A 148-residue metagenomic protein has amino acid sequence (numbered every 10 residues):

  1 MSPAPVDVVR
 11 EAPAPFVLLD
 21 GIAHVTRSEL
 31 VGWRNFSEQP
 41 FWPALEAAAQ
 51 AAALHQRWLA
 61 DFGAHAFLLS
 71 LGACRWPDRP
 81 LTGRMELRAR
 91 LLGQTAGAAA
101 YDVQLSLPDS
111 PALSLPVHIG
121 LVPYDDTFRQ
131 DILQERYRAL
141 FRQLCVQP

Functional and structural regions predicted by a protein language model:
M1-A14, F62: Short aromatic-glycine motifs in intrinsically disordered, low-complexity regions
R10-F41: Catalytic strand-loop segment that frames the active site of acyl-thioester-processing enzymes
F16-L18, M85, A99: Hydrophobic core residues within well-ordered beta-strands of beta-rich domains
L19-D20, L68-L71, W76, A100 (+1 more regions): Hydrophobic residues on conserved beta-strands that form the core of alpha/beta folds
D20-A23, P77, R90-L92, S106: Conserved positions in beta-strands of structured domains
G32, G72, M85-A89, Y101-V103 (+1 more regions): Hydrophobic residues positioned within well-ordered beta-strands of beta-sheet architectures
A47, A51-L54, L92-P148: HotDog/MaoC-like acyl-thioester-processing domains
A52-L91: Hydrophobic beta-strand-centered segment that forms part of the acyl-chain substrate-binding groove
